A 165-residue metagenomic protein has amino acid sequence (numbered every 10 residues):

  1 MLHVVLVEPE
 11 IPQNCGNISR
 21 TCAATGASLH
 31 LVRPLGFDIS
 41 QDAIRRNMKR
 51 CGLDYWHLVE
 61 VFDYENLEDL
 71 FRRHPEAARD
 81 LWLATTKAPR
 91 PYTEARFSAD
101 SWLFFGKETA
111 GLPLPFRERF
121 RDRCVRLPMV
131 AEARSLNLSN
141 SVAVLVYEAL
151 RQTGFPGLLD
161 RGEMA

Functional and structural regions predicted by a protein language model:
M1-A165: Post-transcriptional modification and biogenesis factors for structured RNAs of the translation apparatus
